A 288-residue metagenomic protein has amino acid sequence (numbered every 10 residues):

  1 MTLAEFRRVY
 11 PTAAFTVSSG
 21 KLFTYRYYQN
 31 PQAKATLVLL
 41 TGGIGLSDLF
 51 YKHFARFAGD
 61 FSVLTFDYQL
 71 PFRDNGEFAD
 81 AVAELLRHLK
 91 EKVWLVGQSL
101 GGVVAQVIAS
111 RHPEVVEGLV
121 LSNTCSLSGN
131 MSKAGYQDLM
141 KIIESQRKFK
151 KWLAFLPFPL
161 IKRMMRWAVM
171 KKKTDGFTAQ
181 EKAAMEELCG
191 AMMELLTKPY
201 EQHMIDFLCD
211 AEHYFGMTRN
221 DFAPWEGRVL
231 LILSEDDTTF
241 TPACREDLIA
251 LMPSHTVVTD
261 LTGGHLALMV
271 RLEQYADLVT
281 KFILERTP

Functional and structural regions predicted by a protein language model:
G20-F72: Conserved HGGG/HGGXW glycine-rich cap/lid loop of the alpha/beta-hydrolase fold
K52, L64-V96: Active-site loop/oxyanion-hole signature of alpha/beta-hydrolase fold enzymes
G97-G101, A105: Gly/Ala-rich beta-loop-alpha elbow adjacent to hydrolase catalytic centers
L119-W152: Flexible "cap/lid" loop of the alpha/beta hydrolase fold
F155-C209, F215-F222: Conserved alpha/beta-hydrolase catalytic His-Asp/Glu region
W225, L231-L233: Short beta-strand/loop motif that positions the catalytic acidic residue of the alpha/beta-hydrolase fold
T238-C244: Conserved alpha/beta-hydrolase "acid-adjacent" motif
T239, G263-A276: Catalytic histidine-centered segment of alpha/beta-hydrolase-like enzymes
